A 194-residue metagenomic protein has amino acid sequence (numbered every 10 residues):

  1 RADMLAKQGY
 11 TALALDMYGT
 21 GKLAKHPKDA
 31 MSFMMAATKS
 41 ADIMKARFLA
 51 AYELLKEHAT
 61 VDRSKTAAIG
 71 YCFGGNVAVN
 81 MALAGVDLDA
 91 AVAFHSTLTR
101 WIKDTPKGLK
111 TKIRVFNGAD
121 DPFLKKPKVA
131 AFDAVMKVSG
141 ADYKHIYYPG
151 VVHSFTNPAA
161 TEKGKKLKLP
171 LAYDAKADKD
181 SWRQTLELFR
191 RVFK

Functional and structural regions predicted by a protein language model:
A14, Y18-D42, N157-L167: Cap/lid segment of the alpha/beta-hydrolase catalytic domain
F33-A59: Alpha/beta-hydrolase active-site loop
A59-Y71: Alpha/beta-hydrolase fold nucleophile elbow
G70-G74, A78: Gly/Ala-rich beta-loop-alpha elbow adjacent to hydrolase catalytic centers
D87-T97: A conserved short beta-strand
V115-N117: Short beta-strand/loop motif that positions the catalytic acidic residue of the alpha/beta-hydrolase fold
D120-L124, H153-S154: Acidic catalytic loop of the alpha/beta-hydrolase fold
K137-K194: C-terminal catalytic histidine-bearing segment of alpha/beta-hydrolase fold enzymes
